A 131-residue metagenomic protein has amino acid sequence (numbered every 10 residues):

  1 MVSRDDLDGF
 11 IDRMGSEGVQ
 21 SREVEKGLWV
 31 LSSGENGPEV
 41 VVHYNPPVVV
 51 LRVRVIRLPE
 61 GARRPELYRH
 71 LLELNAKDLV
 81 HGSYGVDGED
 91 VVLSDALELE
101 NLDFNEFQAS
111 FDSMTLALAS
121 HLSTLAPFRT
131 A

Functional and structural regions predicted by a protein language model:
M1-G37, A76-L79, S83-V86: Charge-rich, low-complexity N-terminal segments
V2-D6, P59, R63-L67, E106 (+2 more regions): Short amphipathic alpha-helical segments
F10-R13, E17, H70-K77, S110-T124: Conserved short hydrophobic interaction patches
L28-W29, V49, V91: Hydrophobic residues embedded in beta-strands of well-ordered beta-sheets
N36-V40, E100-N101: Short, charged/polar, Gly/Pro-enriched secondary-structure boundary elements
E39-R57: A short acidic-to-branched-hydrophobic micro-motif
R52-D90, S94-A96: Short, internal acidic amphipathic alpha-helical interface segments that mediate docking to partner proteins
H81-Y84, G88-D112, L116-A131: Well-ordered alpha/beta subsegment
